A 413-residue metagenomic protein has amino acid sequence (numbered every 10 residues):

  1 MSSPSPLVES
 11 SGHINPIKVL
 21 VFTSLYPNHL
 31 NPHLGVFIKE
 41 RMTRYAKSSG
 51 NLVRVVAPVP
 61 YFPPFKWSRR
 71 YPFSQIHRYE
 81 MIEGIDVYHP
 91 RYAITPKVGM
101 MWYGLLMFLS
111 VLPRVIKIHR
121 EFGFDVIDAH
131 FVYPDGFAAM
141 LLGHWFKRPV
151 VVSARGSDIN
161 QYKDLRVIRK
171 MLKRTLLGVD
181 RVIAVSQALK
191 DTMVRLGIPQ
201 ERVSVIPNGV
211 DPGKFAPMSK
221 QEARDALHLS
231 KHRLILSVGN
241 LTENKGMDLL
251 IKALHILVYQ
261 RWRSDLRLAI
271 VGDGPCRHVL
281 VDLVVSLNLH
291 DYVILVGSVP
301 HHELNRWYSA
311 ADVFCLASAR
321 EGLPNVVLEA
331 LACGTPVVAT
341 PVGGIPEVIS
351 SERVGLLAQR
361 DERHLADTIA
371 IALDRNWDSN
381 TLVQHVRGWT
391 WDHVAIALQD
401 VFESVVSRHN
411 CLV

Functional and structural regions predicted by a protein language model:
S2-E83, D392, N410-V413: N-terminal subdomain of nucleotide-sugar transferases
L20, L229-K245, I251-L254: Conserved donor-binding/catalytic core segment of Leloir-type glycosyltransferases
Y71-Q75, A216-L229, S379-T381: A short helix/loop element that forms part of the nucleotide-sugar donor recognition site in Leloir-type
V279-V299: Nucleotide-activated donor-binding/catalytic signature segment of Leloir-type glycosyltransferases, i.e., the conserved
S298-V299, R306-A311: Short alpha-helical donor nucleotide-sugar binding micro-motif in glycosyltransferases
A319: Aromatic "clamp/platform" in nucleotide-sugar-dependent glycosyltransferases that forms part of the donor/acceptor
P336-A339: Short hydrophobic beta-strand element within catalytic cores of glycosyltransferases and related nucleotide-activated
S351-E362, I371-N376: Conserved acidic donor-binding segment of nucleotide-sugar-dependent glycosyltransferases
